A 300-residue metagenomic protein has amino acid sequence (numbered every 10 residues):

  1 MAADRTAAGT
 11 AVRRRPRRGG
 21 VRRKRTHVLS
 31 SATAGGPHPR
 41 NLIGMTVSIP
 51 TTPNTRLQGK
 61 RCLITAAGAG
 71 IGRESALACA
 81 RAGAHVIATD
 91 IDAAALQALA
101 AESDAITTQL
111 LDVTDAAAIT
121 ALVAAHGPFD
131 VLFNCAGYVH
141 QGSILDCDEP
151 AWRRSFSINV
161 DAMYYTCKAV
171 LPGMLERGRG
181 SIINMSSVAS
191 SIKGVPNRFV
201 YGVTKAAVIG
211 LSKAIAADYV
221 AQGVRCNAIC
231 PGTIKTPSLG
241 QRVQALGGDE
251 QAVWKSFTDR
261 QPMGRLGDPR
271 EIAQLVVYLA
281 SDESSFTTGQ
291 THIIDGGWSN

Functional and structural regions predicted by a protein language model:
G68-G70: Conserved glycine-rich cofactor-binding loop
S143-I144, A151-F156, V253, F257: Substrate-binding pocket helix/loop in short-chain dehydrogenase/reductase
Y164, R265-I294, S299: C-terminal substrate-recognition "lid" of short-chain dehydrogenase/reductases
C167, T204, S212: Active-site helix of classical SDR
P172, A217-D218, S285: Alpha-helical segment proximal to the catalytic Tyr-Lys
S187: Residue(s) in the substrate-gating loop at a strand-loop-helix junction that position the organic substrate next
V220, R225, T287-G289: Short, small/polar-rich loop/turn modules that mediate ligand/substrate recognition or access, typified
